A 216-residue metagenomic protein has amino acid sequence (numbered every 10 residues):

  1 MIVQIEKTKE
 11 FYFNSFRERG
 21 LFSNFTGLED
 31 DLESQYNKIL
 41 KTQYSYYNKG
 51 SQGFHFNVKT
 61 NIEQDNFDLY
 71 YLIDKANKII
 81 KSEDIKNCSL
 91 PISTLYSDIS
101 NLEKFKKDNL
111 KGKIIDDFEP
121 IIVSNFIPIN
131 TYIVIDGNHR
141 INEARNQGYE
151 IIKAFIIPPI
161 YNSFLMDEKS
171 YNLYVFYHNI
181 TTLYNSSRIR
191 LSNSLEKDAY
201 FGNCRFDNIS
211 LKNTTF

Functional and structural regions predicted by a protein language model:
M1-I133, R145: Short alpha-helix boundary/capping and kink motifs at helix termini
M1-L21, P128-F216: Basic- and aromatic-enriched surface patches that contact anionic nucleotides/nucleic acids
